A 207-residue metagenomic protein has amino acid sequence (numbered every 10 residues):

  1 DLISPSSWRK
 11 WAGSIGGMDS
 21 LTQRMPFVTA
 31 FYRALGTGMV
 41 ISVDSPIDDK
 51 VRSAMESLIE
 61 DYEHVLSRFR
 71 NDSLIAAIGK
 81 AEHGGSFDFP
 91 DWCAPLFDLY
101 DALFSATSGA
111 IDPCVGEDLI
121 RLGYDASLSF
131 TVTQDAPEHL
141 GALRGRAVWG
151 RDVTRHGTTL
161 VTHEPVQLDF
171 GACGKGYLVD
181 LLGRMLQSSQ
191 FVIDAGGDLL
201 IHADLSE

Functional and structural regions predicted by a protein language model:
D1-E207: Mature catalytic core of soluble alpha/beta enzymes
